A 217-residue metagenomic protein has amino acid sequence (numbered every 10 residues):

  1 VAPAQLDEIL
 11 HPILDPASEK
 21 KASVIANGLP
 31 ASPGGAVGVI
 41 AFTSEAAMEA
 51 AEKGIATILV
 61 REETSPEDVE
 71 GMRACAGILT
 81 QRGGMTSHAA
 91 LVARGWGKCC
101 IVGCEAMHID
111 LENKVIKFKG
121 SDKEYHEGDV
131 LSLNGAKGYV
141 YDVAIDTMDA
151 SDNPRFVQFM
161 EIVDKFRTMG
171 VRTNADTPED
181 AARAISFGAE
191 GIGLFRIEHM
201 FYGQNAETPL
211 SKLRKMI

Functional and structural regions predicted by a protein language model:
V1-I217: Non-catalytic helical/linker scaffolds that mediate oligomerization, partner binding, and domain coupling around large
